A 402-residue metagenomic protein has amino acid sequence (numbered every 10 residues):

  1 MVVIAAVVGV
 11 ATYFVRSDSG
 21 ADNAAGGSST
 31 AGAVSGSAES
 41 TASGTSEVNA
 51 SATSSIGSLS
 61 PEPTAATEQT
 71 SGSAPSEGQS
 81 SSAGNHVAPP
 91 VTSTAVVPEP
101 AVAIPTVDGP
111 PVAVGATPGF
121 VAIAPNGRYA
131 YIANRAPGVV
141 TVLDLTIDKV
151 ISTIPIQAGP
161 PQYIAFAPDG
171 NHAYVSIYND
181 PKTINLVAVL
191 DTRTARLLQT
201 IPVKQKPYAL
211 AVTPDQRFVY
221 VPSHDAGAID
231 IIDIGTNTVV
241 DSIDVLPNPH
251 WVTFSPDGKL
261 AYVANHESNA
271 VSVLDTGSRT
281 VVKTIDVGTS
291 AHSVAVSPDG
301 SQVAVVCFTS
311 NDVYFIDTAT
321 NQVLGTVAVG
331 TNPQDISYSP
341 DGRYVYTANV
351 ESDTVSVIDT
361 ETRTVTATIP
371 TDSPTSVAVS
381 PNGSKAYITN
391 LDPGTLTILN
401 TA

Functional and structural regions predicted by a protein language model:
A5-Y13, D18-S19, A31-G32, G36-E39 (+5 more regions): Predominantly soluble domains enriched in secretory-pathway, periplasmic, or organellar proteins
A24-A25, T30: C-terminal helicase lobe and adjacent C-terminal extensions/tails of nucleic-acid helicase motors
